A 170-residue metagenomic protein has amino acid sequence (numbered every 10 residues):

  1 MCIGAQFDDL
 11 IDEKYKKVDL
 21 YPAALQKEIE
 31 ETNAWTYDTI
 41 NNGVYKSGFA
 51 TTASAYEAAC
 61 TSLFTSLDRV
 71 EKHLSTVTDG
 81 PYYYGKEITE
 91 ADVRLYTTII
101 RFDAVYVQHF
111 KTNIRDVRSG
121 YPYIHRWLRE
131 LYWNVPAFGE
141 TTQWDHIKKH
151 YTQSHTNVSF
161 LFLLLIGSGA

Functional and structural regions predicted by a protein language model:
M1-A170: C-terminal alpha-helical interaction module
